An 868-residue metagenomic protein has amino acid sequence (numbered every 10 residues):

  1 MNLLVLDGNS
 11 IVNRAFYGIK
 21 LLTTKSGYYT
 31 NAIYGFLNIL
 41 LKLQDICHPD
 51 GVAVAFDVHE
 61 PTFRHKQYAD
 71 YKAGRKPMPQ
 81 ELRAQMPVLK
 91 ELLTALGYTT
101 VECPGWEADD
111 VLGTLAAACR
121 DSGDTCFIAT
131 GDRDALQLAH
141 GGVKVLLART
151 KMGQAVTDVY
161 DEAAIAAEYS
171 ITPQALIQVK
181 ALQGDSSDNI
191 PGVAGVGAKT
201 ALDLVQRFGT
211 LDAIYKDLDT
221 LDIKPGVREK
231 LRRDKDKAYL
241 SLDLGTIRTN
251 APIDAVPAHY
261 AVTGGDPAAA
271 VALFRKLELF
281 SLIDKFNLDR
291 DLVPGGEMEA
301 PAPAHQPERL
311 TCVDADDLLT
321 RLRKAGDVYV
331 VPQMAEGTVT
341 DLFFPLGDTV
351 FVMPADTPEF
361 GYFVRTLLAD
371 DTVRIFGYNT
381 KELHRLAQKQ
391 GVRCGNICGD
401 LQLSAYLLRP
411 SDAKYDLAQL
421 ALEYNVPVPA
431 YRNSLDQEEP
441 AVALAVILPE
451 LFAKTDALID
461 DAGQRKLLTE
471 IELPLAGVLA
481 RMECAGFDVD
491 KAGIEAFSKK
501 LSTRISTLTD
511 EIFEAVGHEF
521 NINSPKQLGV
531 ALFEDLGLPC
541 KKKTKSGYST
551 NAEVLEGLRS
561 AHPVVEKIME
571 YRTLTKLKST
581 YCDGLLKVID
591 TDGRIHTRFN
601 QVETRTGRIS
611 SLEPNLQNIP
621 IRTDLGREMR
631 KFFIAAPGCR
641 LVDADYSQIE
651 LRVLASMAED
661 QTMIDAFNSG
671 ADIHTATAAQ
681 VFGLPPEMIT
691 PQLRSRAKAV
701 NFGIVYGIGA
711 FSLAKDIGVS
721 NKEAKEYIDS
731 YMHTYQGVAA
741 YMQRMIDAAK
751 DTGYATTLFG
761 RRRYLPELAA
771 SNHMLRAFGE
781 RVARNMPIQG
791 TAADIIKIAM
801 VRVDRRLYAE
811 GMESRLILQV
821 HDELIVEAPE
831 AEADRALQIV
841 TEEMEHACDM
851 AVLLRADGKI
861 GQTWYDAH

Functional and structural regions predicted by a protein language model:
L3-L4, G8, R14-A53, A69-D70 (+4 more regions): Conserved RNase H-like, two-metal-ion catalytic cores of nucleic-acid enzymes
L22-T23, A73-N250: Extended two-metal-dependent nuclease catalytic cores across DNA- and RNA-processing enzymes
T99, M152-K180, S187, A300-H305 (+3 more regions): Active-site-proximal helix-loop-helix substrate-binding element of RNase H-like nuclease domains
D234-P358, I375-Y378, G395, A443-I621 (+7 more regions): Conserved "right-hand" nucleotidyltransferase catalytic core of DNA-directed polymerases
F344-D348, D356, L408-Y431, P440-V442 (+2 more regions): Function-dense linear segments that define catalytic or interfacial modules in macromolecule-processing proteins
P429, C484, C582, D592 (+6 more regions): Conserved catalytic core of nucleic-acid polymerases
I459-I471, L475, I795, A799-V820 (+1 more regions): Active-site palm subdomain of RNA-directed nucleic acid polymerases
T503-D510, E514-E566, H733-R781, N785-P787 (+2 more regions): C-terminal polymerase-core module
